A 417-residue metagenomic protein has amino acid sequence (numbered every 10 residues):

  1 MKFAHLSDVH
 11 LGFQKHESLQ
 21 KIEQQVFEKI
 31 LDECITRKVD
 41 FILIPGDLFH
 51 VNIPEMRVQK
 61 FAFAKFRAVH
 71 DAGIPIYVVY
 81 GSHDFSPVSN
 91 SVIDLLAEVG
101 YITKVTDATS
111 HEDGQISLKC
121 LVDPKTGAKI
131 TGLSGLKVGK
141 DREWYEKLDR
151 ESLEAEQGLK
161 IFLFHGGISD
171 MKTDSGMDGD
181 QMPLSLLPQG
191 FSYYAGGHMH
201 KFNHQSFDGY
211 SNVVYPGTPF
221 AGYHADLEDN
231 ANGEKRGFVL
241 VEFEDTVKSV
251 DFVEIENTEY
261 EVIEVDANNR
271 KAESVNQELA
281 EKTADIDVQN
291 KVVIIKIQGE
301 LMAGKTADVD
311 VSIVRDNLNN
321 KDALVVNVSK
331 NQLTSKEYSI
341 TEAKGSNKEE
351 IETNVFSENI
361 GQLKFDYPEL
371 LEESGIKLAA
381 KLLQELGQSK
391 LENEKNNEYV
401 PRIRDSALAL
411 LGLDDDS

Functional and structural regions predicted by a protein language model:
M1-K65, D71, K390-N397, S417: N-terminal active-site segment of His-dependent metallophosphoesterases
H5, I44, V78, F162 (+1 more regions): Structural beta-sheet core signal
S18-I22, H50, K129-S134, N257-S274: Acidic/glycine-enriched edge-of-secondary-structure segments
C34-K38, E154-Q157, I286-V288: Glycine-rich phosphate-binding loop signature in dinucleotide/nucleotide-binding domains
F41, P54-R67, A72-D229, G233-E242: His/Asp/Glu-rich metal-coordinating catalytic cores of metallo-dependent phosphodiesterases/hydrolases acting on
L48-H50, S82-S86, E300-M302: Short histidine/acidic/glycine/proline-rich micro-motifs that form metal- and phosphate-coordinating active-site loops
D245-S417: Accessory, non-catalytic peripheral segments of nucleic-acid enzymes
